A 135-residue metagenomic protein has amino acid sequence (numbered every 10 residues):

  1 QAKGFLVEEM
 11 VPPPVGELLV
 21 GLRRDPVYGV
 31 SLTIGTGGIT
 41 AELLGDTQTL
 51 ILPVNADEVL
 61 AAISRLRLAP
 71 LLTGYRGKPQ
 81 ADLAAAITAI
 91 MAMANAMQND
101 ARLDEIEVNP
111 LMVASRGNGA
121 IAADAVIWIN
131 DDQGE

Functional and structural regions predicted by a protein language model:
Q1-E135: ATP-dependent carboxylate/acyl-activation modules
